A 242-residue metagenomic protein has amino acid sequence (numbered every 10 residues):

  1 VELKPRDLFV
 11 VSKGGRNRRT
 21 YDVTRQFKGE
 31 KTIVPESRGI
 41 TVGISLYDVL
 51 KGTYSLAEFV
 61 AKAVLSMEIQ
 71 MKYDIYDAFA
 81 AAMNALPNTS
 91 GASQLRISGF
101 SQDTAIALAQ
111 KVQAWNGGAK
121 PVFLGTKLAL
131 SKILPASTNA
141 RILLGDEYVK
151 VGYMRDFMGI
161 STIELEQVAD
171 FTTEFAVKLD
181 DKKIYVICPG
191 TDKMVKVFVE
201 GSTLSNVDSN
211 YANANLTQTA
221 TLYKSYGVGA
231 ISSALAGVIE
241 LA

Functional and structural regions predicted by a protein language model:
V1-R38: Assembly/oligomerization interface modules of large self-assembling protein complexes
E2, R96, Y185-V186: Ser/Thr- (and often Asn-) enriched beta-sheet segments in non-cytosolic proteins
E2, T32-V34, T41-G43, L124 (+1 more regions): Residues in well-ordered beta-strands of folded domains
E36-I40, A119, A214-L216: Residues at beta-strand starts and edge strands
S37-N116: Alpha-helical scaffold segments that mediate packing/assembly in large oligomeric complexes
I69, Y73, A129-S131, Y226-V228: Short loop/turn segments at secondary-structure transitions that flank enzyme active sites
N84-M158: Extended, solvent-exposed, turn-rich assembly/linker loops in the middle of proteins
A136-A242: Sequence/fold signature of self-assembling virion shell proteins
